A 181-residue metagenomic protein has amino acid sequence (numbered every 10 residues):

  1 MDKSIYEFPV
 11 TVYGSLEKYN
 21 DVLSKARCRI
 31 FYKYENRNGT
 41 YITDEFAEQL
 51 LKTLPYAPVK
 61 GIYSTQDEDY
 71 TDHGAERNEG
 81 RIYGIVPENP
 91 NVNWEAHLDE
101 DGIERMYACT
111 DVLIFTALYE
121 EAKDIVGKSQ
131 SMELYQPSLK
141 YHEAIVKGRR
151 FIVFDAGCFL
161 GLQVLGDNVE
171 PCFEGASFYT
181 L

Functional and structural regions predicted by a protein language model:
M1-L181: Signature of dsDNA virion morphogenesis modules
